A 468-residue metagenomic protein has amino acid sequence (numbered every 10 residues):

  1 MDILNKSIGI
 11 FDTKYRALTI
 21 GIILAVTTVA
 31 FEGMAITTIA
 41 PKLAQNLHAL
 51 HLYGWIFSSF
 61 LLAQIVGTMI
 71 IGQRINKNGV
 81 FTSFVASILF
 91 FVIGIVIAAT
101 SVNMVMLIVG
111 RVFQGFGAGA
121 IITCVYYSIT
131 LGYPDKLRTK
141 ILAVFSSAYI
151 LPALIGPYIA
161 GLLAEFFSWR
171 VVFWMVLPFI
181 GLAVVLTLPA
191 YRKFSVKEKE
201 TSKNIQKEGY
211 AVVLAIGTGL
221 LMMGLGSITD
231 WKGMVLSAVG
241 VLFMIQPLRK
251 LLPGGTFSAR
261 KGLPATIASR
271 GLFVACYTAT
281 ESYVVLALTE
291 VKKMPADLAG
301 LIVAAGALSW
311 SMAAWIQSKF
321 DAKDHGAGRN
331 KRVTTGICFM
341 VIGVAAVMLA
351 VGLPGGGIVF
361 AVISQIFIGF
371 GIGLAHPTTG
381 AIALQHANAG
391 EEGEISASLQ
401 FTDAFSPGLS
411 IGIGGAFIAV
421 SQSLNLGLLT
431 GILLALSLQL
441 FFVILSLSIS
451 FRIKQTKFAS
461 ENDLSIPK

Functional and structural regions predicted by a protein language model:
M1-K14, V196-E200, F451-K468: Intrinsic disorder in cytosolic terminal tails and internal cytosolic loops of multi-pass membrane transporters
Y15-F31, I36-T38, F57-S59, M69-I70 (+2 more regions): 12-transmembrane solute porter fold
I39-I65: Extracellular/periplasmic helix-loop-helix junction of adjacent transmembrane segments in MFS-like secondary
A49, I129-T139, A383-E392: Paired intracellular helix-loop junctions of major facilitator superfamily
L62-V66, V96, T100, G119 (+5 more regions): Hydrophobic/small/kink-forming positions within alpha-helical transmembrane segments of polytopic membrane proteins
Q64, I88-A98, Q114, F179-A183 (+3 more regions): MFS 12-TM fold signature
G72-I205: Helix-loop-helix hairpins in multi-pass membrane proteins, especially solute transporters
F166-Y277, E281: Hydrophobic transmembrane-helix bundles of small-molecule transporters
